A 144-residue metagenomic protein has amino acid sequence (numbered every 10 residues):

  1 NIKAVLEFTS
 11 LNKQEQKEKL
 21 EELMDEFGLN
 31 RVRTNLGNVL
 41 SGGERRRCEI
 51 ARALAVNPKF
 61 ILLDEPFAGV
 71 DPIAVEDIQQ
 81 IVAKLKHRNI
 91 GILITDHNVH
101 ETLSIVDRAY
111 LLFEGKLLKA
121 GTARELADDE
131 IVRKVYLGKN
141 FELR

Functional and structural regions predicted by a protein language model:
K3, E7, K13-V32, Q79-A83 (+1 more regions): Conserved ABC ATPase "signature" region
L36-L40, E44: Conserved ABC ATPase signature
I50: Hydrophobic anchor residue at the start of the ABC signature
N57: Conserved catalytic motifs of ABC-family nucleotide-binding domains
I61-E65: Catalytic Walker B motif of ABC-type/P-loop ATPase nucleotide-binding domains
A120-G121: ABC ATPase "signature
